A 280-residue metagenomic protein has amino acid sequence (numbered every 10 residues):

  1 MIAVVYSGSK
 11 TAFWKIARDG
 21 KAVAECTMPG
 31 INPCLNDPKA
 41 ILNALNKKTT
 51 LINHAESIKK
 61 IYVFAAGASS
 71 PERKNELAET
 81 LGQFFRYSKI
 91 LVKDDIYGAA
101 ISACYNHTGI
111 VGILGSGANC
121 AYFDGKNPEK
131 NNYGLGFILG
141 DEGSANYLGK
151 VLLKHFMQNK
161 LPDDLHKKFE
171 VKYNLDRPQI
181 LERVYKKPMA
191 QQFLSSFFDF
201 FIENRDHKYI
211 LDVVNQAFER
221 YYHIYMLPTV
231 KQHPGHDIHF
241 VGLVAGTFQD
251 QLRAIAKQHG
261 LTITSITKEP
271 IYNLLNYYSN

Functional and structural regions predicted by a protein language model:
M1-L51, I58-K59, A103-I110, L153-N280: ATP-binding/phosphotransfer module of carbohydrate and carboxylate kinases, centering on a glycine-rich
L35-N36, A44, F64-E72: Alpha-helical substrate-recognition element adjacent to the catalytic core
V63-F64, G112: Redox-cofactor binding/interface segments in oxidoreductases and associated redox assembly factors
A65-S69, I96, G242-V244: Short glycine-rich, polar/acidic loop-and-turn segments at beta strand-coil junctions
A66, E142-A145, A190, A245: Short beta->alpha junction loops/turns
S69-D164: Phosphate-binding/catalytic loop of phosphoryl-transfer enzymes
